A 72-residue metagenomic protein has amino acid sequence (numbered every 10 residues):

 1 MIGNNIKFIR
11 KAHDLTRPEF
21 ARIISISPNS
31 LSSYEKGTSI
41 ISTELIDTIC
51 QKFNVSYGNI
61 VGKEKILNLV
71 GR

Functional and structural regions predicted by a protein language model:
M1-A12: A short, Lys/Arg-rich alpha-helix, primarily the initiator
K11, R22, Q51: Alpha-helical residues within the helix-turn-helix
K11, S25, K36-T38, K65: Residue-level detection of the helix-turn-helix DNA-binding "recognition helix"
D14-S33: Short alpha-helical DNA-recognition segment
E44-N59: DNA major-groove recognition helix of helix-turn-helix/homeodomain DNA-binding modules
N59-R72: Short, charged recognition helix plus adjacent turn of helix-turn-helix-like nucleic-acid-binding domains
